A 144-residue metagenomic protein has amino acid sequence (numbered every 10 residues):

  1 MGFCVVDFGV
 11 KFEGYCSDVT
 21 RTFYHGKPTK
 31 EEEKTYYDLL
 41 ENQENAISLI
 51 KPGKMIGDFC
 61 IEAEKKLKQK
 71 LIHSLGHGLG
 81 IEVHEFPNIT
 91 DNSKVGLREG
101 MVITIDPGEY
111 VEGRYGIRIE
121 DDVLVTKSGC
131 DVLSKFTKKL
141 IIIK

Functional and structural regions predicted by a protein language model:
G2-K144: Active-site neighborhoods and metal-handling regions in enzymes and metal-associated proteins
